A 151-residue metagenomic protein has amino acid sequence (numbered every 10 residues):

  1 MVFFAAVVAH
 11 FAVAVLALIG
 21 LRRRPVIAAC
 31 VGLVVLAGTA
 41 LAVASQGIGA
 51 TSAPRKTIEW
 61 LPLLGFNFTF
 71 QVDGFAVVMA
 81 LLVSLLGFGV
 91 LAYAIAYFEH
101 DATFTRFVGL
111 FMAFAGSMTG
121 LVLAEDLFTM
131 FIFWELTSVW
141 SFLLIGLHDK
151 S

Functional and structural regions predicted by a protein language model:
M1-A5, V15-G109: Transmembrane helix-loop-helix hairpins at membrane boundaries of multipass inner-membrane proteins
A6, T69-F70, V122, F131: Residue-level signal for helical boundary/lining positions with a hydrophobic bias
V8-A12, V35-G38, F133-W140: Membrane-embedded alpha-helical segments of multi-pass membrane proteins, especially the transmembrane helices
H10-L16, A113-M118: Hydrophobic, membrane-inserted alpha-helices
P25, R106-S151: Alpha-helical multi-pass transmembrane bundles of energy-transducing inner-membrane proteins
